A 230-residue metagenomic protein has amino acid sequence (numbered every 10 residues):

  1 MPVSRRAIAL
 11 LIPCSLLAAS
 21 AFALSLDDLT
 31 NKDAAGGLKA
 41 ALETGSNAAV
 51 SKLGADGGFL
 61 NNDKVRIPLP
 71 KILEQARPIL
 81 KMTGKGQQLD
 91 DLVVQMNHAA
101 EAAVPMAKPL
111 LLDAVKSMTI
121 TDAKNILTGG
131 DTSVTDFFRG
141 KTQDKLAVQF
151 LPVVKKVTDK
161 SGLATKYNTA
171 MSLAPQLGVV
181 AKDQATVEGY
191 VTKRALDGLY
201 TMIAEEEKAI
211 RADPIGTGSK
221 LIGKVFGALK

Functional and structural regions predicted by a protein language model:
R5-I12: N-terminal export leaders
L17-A23: Sec/Tat signal peptide C-region and signal peptidase I cleavage site
L24-Q95: N-terminal Sec/ER secretory leader and immediately downstream segment of secreted/extracellular precursors
A35, K39-V50, S133-D136, Q143-L151 (+1 more regions): Short N-proximal segments of mature Sec-exported proteins
A49, T119, P214: Residue-level signature of catalytic and energy-coupling elements of molecular machines, predominantly ATP/GTP-dependent
Q87-V157: Mid-length scaffold segments of soluble, non-membrane domains
V153-R194, L199: An amphipathic alpha-helical core segment
A195-K230: A cross-kingdom marker for long, charged
